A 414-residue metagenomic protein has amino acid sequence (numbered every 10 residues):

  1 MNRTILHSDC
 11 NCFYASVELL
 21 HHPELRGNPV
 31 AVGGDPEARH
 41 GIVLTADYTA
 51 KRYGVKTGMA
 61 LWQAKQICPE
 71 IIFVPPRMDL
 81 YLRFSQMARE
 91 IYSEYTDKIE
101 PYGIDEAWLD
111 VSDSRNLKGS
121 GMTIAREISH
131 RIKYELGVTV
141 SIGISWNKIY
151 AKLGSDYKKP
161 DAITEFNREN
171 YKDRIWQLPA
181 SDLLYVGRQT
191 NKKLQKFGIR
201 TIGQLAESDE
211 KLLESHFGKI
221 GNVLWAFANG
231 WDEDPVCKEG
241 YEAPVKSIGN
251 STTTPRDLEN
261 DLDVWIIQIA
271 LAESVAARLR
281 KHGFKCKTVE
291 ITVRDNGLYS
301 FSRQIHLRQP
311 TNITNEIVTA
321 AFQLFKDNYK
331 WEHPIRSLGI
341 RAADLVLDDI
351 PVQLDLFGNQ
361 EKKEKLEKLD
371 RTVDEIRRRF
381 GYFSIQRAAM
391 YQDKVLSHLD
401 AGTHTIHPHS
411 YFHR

Functional and structural regions predicted by a protein language model:
M1-A226, E239, A277, K363-R414: Gly/Gly-Pro- and Ser/Thr-rich, intrinsically disordered tail segments characteristic of DNA damage-repair and tolerance
H7, D182, T190-I335, H409: DNA-contacting surface of Y-family translesion DNA polymerases
F13, P36-R39, N296-Y299, L345-D348: Short, charged/polar surface micro-motifs in flexible loops or helix N-caps
N28, V140, D161, K287-V289 (+2 more regions): Change "...and in nucleic-acid phosphodiester-cleaving endonucleases..." to "...and in nucleic-acid processing enzymes
Y102-E106, S145-K148, F284-T288, H333-S337: Short Gly/Ser/Thr- and Asp/Glu-enriched loop/turn motifs at secondary-structure junctions
A107-D113, S302-I305, V352-G358: Short, hydrophobic beta-strand segments
E316, F322-R379: C-terminal hydrophobic structural anchor segments that stabilize assembly/packing rather than catalytic chemistry
